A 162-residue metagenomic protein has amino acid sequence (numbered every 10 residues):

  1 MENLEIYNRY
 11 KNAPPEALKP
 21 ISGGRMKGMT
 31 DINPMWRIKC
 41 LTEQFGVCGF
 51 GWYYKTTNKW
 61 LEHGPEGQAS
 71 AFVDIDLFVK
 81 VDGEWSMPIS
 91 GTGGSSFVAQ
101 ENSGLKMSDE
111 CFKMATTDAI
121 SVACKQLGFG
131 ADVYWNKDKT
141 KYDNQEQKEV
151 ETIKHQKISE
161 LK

Functional and structural regions predicted by a protein language model:
M1-I38: N-terminal, Lys/Arg- and Ser/Thr-rich interaction peptides
E2-E5, K141-K162: Interfaces that engage single-stranded nucleic acids at replication/repair/recombination sites
I6-Y10, C111, L161: Generic structural signal of hydrophobic/aromatic residues within well-ordered alpha-helices of folded domains
N12-P15, G46, K162: Generic surface-pattern signal
I32, R37-V150: Positively charged, aromatic-enriched nucleic acid-contacting surfaces
